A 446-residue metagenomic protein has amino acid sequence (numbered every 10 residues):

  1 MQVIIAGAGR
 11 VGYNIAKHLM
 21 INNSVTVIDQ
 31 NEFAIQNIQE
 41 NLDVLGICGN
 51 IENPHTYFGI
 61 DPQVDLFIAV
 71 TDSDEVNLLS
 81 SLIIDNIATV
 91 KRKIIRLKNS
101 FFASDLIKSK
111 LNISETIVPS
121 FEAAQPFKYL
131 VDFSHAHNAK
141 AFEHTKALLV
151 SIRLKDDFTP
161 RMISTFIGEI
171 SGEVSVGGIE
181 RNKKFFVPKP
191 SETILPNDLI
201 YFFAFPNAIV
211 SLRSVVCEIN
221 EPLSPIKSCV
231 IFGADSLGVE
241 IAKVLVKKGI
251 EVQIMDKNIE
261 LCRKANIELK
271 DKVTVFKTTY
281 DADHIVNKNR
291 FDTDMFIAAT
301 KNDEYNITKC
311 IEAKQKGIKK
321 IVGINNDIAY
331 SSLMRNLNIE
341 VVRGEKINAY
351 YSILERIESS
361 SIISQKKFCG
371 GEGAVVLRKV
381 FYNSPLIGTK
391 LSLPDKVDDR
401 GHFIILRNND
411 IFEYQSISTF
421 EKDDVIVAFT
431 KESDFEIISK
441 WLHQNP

Functional and structural regions predicted by a protein language model:
M1-P446: Cytosolic regulatory regions of ion transport systems
